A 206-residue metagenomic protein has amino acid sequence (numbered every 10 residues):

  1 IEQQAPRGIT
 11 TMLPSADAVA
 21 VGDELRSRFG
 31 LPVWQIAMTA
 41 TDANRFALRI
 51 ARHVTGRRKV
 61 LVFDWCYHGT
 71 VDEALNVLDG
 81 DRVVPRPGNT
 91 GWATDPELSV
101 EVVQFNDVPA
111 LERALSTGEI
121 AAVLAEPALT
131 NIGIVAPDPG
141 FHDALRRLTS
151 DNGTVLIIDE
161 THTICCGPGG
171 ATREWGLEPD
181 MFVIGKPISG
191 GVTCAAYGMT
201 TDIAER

Functional and structural regions predicted by a protein language model:
I1-R206: Conserved N-terminal phosphate-binding loop of PLP-dependent enzymes in the Aspartate aminotransferase
